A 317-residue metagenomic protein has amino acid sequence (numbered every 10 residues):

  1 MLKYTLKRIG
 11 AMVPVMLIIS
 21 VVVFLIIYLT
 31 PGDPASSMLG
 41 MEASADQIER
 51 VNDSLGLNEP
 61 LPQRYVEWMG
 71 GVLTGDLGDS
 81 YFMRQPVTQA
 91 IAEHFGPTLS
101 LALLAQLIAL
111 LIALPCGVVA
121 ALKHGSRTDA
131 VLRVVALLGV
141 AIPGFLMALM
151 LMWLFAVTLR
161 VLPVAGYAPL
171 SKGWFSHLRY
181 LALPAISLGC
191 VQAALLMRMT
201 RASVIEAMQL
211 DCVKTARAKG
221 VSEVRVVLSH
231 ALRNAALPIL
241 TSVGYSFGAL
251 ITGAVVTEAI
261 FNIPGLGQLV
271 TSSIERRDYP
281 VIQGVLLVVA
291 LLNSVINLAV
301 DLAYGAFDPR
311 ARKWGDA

Functional and structural regions predicted by a protein language model:
L2-Y4, V13, A92-T128, G144 (+1 more regions): Alpha-helical transmembrane segments of integral membrane proteins, especially multi-pass inner/plasma-membrane
K7, G40, D53, F82-M83 (+4 more regions): Phosphate-coordinating loops and pocket residues in cytosolic domains that bind phosphorylated ligands
I9, V51, L61-L77, V87 (+8 more regions): Hydrophobic alpha-helical segments of integral membrane proteins, encompassing both true transmembrane helices
V15-V66, L159-Y180: Hydrophobic alpha-helical transmembrane segments of membrane transport/permease proteins and related membrane-embedded
V23, I27, P31, A35 (+7 more regions): Membrane-water interface at transmembrane helix exits
V23-L29, E59, G70, V134-A165 (+1 more regions): Membrane-water interface segments at the C-terminal ends of transmembrane alpha-helices in multi-pass inner-membrane
I26-T30, M38, E42-A43, V72-L73 (+10 more regions): Hydrophobic aliphatic residues
N58-L114: An internal, D/E-rich "acidic patch" concept
